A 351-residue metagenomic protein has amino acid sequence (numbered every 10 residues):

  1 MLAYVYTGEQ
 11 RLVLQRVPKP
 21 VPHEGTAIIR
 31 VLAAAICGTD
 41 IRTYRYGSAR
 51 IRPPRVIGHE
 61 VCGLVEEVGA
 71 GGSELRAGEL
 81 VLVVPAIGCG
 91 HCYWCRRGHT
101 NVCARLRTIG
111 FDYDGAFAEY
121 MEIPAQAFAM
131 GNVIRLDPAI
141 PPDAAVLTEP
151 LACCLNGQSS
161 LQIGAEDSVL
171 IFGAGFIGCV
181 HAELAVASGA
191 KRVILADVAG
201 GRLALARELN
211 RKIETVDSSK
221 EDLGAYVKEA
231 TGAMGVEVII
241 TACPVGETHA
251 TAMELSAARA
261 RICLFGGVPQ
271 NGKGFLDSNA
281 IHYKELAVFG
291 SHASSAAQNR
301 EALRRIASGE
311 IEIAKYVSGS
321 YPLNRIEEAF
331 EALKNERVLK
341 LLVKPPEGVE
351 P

Functional and structural regions predicted by a protein language model:
M1, E221, A250-E254, A296-P351: C-terminal hydrophobic helical "lid"/dimerization subdomain of Rossmann-like NAD(P)H-dependent oxidoreductases
M1-C62, I123, A127, D217 (+1 more regions): Short N-terminal strand-loop motif that marks the start of NAD(P)H/FAD-dependent oxidoreductase cofactor-binding domains
P18-A34, G47-R96, N101, I134-D137: Glycine-rich beta-strand-centered segment in the early N-terminal region that forms part of a ligand/cofactor-binding
H91-F172: NAD(P)H dinucleotide-binding glycine-rich loop of Rossmann-like/cofactor-binding domains, especially the beta1-alpha1
P138-K220: Mid-domain Rossmann-like dinucleotide-binding core that forms the NAD(H)/NADP(H) cofactor-binding site
A190, V245-S308, P345-P351: Glycine-rich phosphate-binding loop and adjacent beta-alpha segment of Rossmann(oid) nucleotide-cofactor-binding
D222-G232: Short amphipathic alpha-helix with an adjacent loop that forms part of the alpha/beta core around
